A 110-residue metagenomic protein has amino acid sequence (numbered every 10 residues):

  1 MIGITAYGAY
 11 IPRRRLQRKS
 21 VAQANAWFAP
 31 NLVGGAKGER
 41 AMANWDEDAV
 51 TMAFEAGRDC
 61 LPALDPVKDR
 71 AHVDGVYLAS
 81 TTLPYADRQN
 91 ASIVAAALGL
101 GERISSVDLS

Functional and structural regions predicted by a protein language model:
M1-D74: Conserved active-site "lid/cap" helical segment
Y7, L78-T81: Acidic/polar N-terminal loop/beta-strand segments that form early-domain functional surfaces
N31-V33, R40-E47, T82-S110: Conserved catalytic cysteine-centered active-site region of acyl-thioester-dependent Claisen-condensing enzymes
E55-D59, G75, Q89, I93-A97: Generic beta-strand or strand-like secondary-structure segments
A71-A79, S105-D108: Beta-strand segments within the central parallel beta-sheet cores of soluble alpha/beta enzyme folds
